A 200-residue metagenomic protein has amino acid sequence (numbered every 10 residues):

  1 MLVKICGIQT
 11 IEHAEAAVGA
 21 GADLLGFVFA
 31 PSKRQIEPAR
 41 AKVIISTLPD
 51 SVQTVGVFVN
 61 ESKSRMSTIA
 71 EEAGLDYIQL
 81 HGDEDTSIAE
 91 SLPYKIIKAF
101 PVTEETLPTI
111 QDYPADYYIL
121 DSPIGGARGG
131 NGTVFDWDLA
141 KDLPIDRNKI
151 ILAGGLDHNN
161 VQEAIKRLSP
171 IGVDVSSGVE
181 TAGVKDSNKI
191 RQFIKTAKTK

Functional and structural regions predicted by a protein language model:
M1-K200: Conserved N-terminal beta1-alpha1 strand-loop-helix module at the mouth
